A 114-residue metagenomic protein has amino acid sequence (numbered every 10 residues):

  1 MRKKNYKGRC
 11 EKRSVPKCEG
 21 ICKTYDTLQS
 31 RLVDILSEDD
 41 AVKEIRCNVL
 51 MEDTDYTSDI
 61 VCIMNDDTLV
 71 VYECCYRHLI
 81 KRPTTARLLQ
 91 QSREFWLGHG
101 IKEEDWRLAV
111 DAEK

Functional and structural regions predicted by a protein language model:
M1-K114: Electrostatic, structured charged patches in enzyme active sites and in nucleic-acid/phosphate-binding
